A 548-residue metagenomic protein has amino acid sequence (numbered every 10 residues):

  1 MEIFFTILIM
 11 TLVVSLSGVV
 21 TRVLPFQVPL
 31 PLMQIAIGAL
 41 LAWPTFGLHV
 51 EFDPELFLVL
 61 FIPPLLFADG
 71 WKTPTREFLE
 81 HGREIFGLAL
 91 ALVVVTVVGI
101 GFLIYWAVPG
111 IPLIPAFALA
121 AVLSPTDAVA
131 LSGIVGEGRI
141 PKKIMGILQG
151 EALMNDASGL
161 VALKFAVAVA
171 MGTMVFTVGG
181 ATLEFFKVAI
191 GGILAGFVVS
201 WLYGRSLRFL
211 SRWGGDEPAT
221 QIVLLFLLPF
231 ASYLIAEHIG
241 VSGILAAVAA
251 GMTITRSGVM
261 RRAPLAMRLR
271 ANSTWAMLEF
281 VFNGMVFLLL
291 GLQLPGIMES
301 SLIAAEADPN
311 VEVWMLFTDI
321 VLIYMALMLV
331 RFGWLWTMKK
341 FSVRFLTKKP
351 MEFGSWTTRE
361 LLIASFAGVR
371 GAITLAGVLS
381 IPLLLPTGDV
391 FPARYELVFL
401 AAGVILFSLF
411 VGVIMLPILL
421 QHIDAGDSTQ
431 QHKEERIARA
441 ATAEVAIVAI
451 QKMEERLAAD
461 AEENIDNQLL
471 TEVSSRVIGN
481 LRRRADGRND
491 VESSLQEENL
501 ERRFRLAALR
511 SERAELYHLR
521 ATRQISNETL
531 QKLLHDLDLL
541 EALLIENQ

Functional and structural regions predicted by a protein language model:
M1-E434, L516-D536, L540-Q548: Transmembrane helical cores of multi-pass secondary ion antiporters/exchangers
S428-Q548: Cytosolic C-terminal regulatory domains/tails of membrane transporters and channels
